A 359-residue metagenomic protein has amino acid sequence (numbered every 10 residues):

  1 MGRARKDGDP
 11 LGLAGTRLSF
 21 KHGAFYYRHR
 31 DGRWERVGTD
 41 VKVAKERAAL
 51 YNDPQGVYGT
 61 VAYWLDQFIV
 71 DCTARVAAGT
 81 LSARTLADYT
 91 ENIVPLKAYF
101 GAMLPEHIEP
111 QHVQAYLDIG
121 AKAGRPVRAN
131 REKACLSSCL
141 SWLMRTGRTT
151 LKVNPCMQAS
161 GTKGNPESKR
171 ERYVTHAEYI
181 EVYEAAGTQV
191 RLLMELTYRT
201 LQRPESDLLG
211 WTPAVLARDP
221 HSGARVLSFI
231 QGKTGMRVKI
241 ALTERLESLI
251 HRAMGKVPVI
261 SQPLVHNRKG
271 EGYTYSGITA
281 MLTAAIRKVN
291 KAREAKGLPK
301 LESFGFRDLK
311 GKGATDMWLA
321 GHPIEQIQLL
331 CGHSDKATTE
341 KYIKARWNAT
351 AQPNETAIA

Functional and structural regions predicted by a protein language model:
M1-V70, V76-A78, H107, A115 (+4 more regions): Basic/aromatic DNA-contact patch characteristic of tyrosine site-specific recombinases
A4, N92-P95, M103-A115, K122-A159 (+2 more regions): N-terminal DNA-binding recognition helix of tyrosine site-specific recombinases/integrases
R36, Q231-R252, S261-A284: C-terminal catalytic core of Y-nucleophile DNA break-rejoin enzymes
D40-K42, A49-G56, D66-G124, C139-S141 (+1 more regions): Basic/aromatic-enriched alpha-helical hairpins
Q114-K122, M144-E181, I230, H266-E271: Flexible interdomain linker/hinge and immediately adjacent N-terminus of the catalytic tyrosine-recombinase domain
S141-V153, T197-G223, E325: Short, charged phosphate-coordinating catalytic segments
Q158-G161, E181, L209-G255: Conserved tyrosine-mediated DNA breakage-rejoining catalytic core shared by Y-recombinases
E184, R191, I240, G255-P263 (+1 more regions): Short, basic (Lys/Arg/His-rich) helix/loop patches that form interaction surfaces in the mid-to-C-terminal regions
